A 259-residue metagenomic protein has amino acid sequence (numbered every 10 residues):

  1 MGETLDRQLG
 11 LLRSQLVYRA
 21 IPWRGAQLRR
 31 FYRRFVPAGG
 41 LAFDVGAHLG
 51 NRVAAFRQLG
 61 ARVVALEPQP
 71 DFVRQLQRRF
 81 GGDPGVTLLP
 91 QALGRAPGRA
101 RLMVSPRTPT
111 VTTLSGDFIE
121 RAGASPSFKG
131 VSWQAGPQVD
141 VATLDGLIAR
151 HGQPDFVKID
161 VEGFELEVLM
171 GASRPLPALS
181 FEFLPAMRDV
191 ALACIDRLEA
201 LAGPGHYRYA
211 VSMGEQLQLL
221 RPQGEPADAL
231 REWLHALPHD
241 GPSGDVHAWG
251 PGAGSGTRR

Functional and structural regions predicted by a protein language model:
M1-R259: Phosphate/nucleotide-binding beta-alpha loop and adjacent structural elements of enzyme active sites
